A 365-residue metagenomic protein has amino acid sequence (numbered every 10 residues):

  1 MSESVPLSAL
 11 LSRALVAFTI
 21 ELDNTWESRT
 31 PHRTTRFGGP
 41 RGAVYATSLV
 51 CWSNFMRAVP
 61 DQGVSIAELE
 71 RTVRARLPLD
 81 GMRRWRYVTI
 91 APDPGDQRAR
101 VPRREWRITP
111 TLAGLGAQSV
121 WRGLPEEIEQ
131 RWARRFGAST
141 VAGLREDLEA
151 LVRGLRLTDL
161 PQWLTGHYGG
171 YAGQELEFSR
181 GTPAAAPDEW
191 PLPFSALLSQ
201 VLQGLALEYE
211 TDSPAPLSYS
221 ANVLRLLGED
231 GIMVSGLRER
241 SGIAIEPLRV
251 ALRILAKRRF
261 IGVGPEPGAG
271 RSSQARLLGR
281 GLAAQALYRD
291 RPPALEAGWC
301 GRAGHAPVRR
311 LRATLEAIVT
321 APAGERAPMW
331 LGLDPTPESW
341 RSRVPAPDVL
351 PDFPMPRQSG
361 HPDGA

Functional and structural regions predicted by a protein language model:
M1-V5, T34-A43, S139-A196, A306-A365: C-terminal regulatory/oligomerization modules of transcriptional regulators
S2-A9, Y45-L49, V59, R74-A75 (+8 more regions): Short, low-complexity cationic-aromatic patches
P6-A9, S53-N54, L112, Q130-R131 (+4 more regions): Positions in alpha-helical segments
L10-R13, A17, L197: Long C-terminal interaction/binding lobes of large macromolecular proteins
I20-P102, R153, W163, A206-R259 (+5 more regions): N-terminal helix-turn-helix DNA-binding core of bacterial DNA-binding proteins
L22, W26, T30, R122 (+4 more regions): Short amphipathic alpha-helical interaction/hinge segments
D80-R153, R253-A313: Charged, amphipathic alpha-helical coiled-coil/dimerization segments
